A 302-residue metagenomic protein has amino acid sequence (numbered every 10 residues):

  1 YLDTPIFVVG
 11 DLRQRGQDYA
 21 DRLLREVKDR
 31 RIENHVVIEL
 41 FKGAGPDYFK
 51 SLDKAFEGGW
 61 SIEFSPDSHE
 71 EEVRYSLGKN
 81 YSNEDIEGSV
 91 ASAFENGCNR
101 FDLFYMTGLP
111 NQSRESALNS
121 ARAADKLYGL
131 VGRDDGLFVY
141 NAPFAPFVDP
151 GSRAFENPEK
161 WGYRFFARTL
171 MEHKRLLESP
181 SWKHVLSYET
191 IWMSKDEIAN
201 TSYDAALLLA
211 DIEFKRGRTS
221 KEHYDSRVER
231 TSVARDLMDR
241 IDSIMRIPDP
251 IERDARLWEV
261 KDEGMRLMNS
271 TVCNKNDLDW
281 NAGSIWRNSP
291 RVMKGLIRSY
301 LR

Functional and structural regions predicted by a protein language model:
Y1-L2, R30, S89-F101, L127-D135 (+2 more regions): A structural motif corresponding to the C-terminal end of an alpha-helix and its immediate exit/capping segment
Y1-R100, Q112: Conserved SAM/AdoMet-binding glycine-rich loop
D18, Y75-L77, T107-E115, G132-M193: Flexible glycine/acidic-rich beta-alpha junction loops that bind and position SAM and/or redox cofactors in anaerobic
K54-A55, Y81, S120-A121, E159-K160: Short, hinge-like loop/turn segments at secondary-structure boundaries
F64, A124, N141: Conserved, mostly hydrophobic/aromatic
F104: Conserved acetyl-CoA binding element of GNAT-fold acetyltransferases
N111-Y128: Catalytic cores of alpha/beta
L177-R302: Radical SAM enzyme core and accessory elements
